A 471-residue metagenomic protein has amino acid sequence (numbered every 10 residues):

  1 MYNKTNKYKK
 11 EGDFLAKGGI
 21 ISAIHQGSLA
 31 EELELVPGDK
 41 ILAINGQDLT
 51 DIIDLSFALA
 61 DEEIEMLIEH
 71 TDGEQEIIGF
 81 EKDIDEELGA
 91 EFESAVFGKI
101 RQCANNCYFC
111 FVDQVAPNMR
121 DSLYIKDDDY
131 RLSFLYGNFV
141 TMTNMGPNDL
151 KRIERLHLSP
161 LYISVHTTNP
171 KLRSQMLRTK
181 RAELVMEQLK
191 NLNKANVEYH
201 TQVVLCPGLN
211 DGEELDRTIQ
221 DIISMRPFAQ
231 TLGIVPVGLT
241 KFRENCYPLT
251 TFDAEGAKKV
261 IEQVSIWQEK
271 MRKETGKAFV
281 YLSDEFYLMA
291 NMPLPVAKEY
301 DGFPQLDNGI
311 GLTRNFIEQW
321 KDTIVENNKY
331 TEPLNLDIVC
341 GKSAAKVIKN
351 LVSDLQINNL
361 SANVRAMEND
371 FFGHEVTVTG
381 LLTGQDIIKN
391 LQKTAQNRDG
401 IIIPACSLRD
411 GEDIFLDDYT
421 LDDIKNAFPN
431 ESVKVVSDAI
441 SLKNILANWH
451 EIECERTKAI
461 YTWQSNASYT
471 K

Functional and structural regions predicted by a protein language model:
N3-F14, I20, N291-K471: Radical SAM enzyme core and accessory elements
K7-G19, E31, F57, L67-I68 (+1 more regions): PDZ/PDZ-like peptide-tail recognition elements
A30, G38-I41, L55, M66 (+1 more regions): Terminal peptide-recognition signature
E32-T50: Conserved PDZ fold ligand-binding element
D48-L55, E74-I77: Short, Lys/Arg- and Gly-enriched loop/turn segments at beta-strand edges
E74-Q75, K82-F228, G238-W267: Conserved Radical SAM active-site core
P160-Y162, E198-H200, T231-G233, F279-Y281 (+1 more regions): Structural preference for beta-strand elements that scaffold enzyme active sites
G208-L209, A229-E255, E274-K298, N369-H374 (+1 more regions): Flexible glycine/acidic-rich beta-alpha junction loops that bind and position SAM and/or redox cofactors in anaerobic
